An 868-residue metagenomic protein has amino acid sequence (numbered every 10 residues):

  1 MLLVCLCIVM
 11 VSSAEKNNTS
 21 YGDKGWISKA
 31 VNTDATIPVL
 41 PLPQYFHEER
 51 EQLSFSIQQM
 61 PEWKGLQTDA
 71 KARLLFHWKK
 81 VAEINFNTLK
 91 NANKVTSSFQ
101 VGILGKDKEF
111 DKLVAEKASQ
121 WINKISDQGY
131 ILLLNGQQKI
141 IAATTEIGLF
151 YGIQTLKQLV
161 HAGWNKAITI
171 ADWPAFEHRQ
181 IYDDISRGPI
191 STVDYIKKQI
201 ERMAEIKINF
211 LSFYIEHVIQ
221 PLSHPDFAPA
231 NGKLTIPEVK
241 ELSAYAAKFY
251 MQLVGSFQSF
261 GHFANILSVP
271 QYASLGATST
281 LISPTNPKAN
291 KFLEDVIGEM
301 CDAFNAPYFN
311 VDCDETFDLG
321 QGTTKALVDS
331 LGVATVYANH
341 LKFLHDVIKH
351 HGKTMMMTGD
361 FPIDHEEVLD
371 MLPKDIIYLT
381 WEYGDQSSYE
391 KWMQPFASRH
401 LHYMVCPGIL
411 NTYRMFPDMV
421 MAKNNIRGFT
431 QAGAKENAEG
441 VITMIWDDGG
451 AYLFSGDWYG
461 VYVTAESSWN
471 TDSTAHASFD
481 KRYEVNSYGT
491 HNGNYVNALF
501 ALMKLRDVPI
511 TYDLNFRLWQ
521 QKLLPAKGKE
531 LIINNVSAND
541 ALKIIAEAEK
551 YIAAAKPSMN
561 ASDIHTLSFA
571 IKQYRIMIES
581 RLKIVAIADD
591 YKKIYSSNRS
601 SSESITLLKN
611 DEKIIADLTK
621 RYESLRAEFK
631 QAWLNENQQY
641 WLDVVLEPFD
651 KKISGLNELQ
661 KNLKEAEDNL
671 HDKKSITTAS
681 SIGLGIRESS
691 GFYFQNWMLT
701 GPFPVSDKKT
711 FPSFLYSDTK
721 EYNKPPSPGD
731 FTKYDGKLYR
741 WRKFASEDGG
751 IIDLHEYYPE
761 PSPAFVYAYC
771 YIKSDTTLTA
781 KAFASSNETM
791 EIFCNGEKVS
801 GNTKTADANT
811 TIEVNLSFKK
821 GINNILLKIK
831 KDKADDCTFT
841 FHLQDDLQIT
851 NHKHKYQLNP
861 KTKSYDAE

Functional and structural regions predicted by a protein language model:
M1-V9: Bacterial N-terminal signal peptides
S13-I147, Y151, T155, L159-A171 (+4 more regions): Acidic, contiguous N-terminal accessory segments
E15-P38, E658, N662-I751, K828-E868: Accessory carbohydrate-binding/adhesion or oligomerization-edge regions at the termini of glycan-active proteins
S28, N32-E49, S54-F55, K64-Q67 (+12 more regions): Substrate-binding groove of N-acetylhexosamine-processing glycoside hydrolases
E48, N123-V336, K342-F343, V347-M356 (+5 more regions): Feature activates predominantly on carbohydrate-active enzymes
A768-A780, N815-K820: Extracellular and analogous surface-interaction loops
S774, L778-I792, I825: Aromatic-lined ligand-binding clefts that engage carbohydrates, nucleic acids, or primary amines
F793-F841: Beta-strand-rich ligand-recognition modules
